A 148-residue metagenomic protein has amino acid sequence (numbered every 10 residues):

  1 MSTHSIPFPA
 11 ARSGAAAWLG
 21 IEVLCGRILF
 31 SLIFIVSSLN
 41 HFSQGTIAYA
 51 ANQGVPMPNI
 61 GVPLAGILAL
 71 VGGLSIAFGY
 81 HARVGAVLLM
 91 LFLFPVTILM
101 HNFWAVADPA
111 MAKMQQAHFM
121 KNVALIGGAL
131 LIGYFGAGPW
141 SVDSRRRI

Functional and structural regions predicted by a protein language model:
M1-Q44, P58-V71, A77-I148: Extended, low-polarity transmembrane helix blocks
Y49-P58: Perimembrane loop-to-helix junctions flanking transmembrane segments
